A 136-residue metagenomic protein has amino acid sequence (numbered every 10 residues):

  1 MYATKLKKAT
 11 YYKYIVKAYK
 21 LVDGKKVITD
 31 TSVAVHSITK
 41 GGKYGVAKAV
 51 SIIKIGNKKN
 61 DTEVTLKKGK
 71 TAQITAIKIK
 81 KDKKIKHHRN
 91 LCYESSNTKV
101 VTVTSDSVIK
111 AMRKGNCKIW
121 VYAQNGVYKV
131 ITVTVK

Functional and structural regions predicted by a protein language model:
M1-K5, D106-V108: Exposed aromatic-hydrophobic patches
Y2, V16-Y19, S32-S37, A76 (+1 more regions): Gram-positive cell-envelope targeting signals
A3-G24: Beta-strand-rich modules
Y12-K17, I28-T31, Y93: Broad hydrophobic/π-residue packing in well-ordered secondary structure
L21-K25, G126-K129: Short acidic/polar inter-strand loop motif in beta-rich domains
V22-G42: Extracellular fibronectin type III
G41-K136: Extracytoplasmic soluble-region selector
